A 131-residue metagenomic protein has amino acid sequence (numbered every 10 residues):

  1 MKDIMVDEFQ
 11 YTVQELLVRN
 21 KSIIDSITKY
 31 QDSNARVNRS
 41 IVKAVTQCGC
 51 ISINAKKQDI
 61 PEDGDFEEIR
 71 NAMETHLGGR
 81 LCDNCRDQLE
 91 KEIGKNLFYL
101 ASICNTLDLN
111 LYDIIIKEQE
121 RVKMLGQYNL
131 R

Functional and structural regions predicted by a protein language model:
M1-I93, L97-R131: Flexible "arm" and connector segments at domain edges
